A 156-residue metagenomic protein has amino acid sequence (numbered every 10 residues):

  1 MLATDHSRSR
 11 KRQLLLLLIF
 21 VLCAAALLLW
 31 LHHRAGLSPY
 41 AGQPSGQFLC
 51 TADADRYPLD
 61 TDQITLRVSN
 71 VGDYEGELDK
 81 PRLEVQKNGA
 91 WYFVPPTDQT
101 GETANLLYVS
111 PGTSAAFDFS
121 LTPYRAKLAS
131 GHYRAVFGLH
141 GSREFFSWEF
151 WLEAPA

Functional and structural regions predicted by a protein language model:
M1-K11: N-terminal Lys/Arg-rich, disordered targeting/topogenic segments
R10, E77-D79, D118-S120: Poly-acidic low-complexity segments
R10-L14, R134-V136: Small/flexible residues
L15-T100, G138-A156: Primarily secretory-pathway and cell-envelope proteins
T97-R134, G138-H140: Short, solvent-exposed, Trp/other aromatic-anchored flexible loops in extracytoplasmic proteins
